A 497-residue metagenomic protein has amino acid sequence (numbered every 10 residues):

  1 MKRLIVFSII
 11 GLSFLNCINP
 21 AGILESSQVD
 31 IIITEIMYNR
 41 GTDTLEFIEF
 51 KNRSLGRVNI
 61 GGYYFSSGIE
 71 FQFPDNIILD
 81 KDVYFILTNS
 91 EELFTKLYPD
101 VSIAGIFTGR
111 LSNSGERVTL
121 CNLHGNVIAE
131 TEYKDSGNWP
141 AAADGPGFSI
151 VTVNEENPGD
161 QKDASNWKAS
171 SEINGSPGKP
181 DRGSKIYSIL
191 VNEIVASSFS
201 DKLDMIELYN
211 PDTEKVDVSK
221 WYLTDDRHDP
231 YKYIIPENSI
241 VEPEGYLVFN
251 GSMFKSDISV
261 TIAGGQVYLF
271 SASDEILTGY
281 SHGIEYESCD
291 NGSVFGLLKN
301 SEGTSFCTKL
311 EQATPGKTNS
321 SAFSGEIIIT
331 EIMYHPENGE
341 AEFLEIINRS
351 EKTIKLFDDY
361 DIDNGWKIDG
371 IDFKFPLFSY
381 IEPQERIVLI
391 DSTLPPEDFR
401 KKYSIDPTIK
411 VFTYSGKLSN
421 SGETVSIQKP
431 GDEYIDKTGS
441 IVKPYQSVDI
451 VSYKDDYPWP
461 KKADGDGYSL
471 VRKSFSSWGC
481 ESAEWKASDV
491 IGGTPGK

Functional and structural regions predicted by a protein language model:
L4-L15: Sec-dependent N-terminal signal peptides
C17-K497: Activation on beta-sandwich/Ig-like modules and their edge loops
